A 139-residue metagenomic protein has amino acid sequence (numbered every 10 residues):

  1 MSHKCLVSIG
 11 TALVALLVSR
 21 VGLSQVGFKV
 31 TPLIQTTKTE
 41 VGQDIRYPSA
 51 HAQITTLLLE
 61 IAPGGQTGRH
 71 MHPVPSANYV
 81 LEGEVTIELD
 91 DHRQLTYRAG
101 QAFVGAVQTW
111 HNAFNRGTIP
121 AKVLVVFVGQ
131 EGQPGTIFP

Functional and structural regions predicted by a protein language model:
S2-T55, E88, Q94, V104 (+1 more regions): A short, N-terminal "cap"/entry segment at the start of jelly-roll beta-barrel domains of the cupin/DSBH fold
R46, T67-H72, L89, F114-R116: Short histidine-centered beta-strand/loop micro-motifs that create catalytic or ligand/metal-coordination sites
P48-Q53, G64-A77: A short beta-loop-beta micro-motif enriched in histidine and acidic residues
L59-G65, P73, Q108-N112: N-terminal post-signal-peptidase region of extra-cytosolic proteins
I61, D91-Q108: Short acidic-glycine-tyrosine-enriched beta hairpin
H72-D91, Q101: Glycine- and acidic-residue-biased ligand/ion/polar-headgroup-sensing regions
Q108-Q133: Ligand-binding loop in jelly-roll beta-barrel domains
